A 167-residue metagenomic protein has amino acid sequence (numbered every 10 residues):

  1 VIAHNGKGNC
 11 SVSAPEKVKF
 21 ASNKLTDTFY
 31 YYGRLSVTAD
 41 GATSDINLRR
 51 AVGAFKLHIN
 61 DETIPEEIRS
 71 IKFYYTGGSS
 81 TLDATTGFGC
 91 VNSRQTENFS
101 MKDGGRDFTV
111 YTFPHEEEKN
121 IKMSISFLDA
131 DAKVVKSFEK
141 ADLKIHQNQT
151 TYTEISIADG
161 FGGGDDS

Functional and structural regions predicted by a protein language model:
V1-A54: Short, low-hydrophobicity acidic/polar segments
V1-V12, E67-Q149: Tryptophan-paired
I2, T43-D45, A54-H58, K72 (+2 more regions): Beta-strand secondary-structure signal
N9, G41, V52, T63 (+3 more regions): Residues that cap or initiate secondary-structure elements
N47, T63, F113-H115: Generic marker of residues within folded, mature protein domains
H58-E67: Structural motif
Y152, S156-S167: Intrinsically disordered, low-complexity repeat and linker tracts
